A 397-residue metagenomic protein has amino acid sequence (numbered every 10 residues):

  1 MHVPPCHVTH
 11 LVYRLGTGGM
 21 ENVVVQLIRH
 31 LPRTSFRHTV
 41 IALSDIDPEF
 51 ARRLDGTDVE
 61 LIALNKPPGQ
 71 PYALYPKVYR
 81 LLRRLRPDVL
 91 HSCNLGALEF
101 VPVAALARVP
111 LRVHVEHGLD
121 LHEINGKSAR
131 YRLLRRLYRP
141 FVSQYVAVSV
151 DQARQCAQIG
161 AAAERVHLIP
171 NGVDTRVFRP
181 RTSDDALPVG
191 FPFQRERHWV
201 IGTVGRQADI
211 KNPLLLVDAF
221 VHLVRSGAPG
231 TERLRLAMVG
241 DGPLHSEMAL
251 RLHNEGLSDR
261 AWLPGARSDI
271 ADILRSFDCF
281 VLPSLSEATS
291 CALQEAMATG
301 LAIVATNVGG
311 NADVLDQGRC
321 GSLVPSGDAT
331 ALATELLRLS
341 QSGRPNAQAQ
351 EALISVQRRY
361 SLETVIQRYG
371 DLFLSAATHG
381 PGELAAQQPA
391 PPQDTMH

Functional and structural regions predicted by a protein language model:
G18-R29, W199, T203-R225, P243-A249 (+1 more regions): A conserved mid-protein helix/loop that constitutes part of the nucleotide-sugar donor-binding site
S92-L98, E116: Short His-centered aromatic/hydrophobic patch
D151, G172: Carbohydrate-associated surface elements
A249-G265: Nucleotide-activated donor-binding/catalytic signature segment of Leloir-type glycosyltransferases, i.e., the conserved
A266, L285: Aromatic "clamp/platform" in nucleotide-sugar-dependent glycosyltransferases that forms part of the donor/acceptor
A302-A305, L315: Short hydrophobic beta-strand element within catalytic cores of glycosyltransferases and related nucleotide-activated
D316-G318, S322-A329, R338-G343: Conserved acidic donor-binding segment of nucleotide-sugar-dependent glycosyltransferases
R344-R359, R368-D371: A short, well-ordered alpha-helix in the C-terminal region of glycosyltransferases
